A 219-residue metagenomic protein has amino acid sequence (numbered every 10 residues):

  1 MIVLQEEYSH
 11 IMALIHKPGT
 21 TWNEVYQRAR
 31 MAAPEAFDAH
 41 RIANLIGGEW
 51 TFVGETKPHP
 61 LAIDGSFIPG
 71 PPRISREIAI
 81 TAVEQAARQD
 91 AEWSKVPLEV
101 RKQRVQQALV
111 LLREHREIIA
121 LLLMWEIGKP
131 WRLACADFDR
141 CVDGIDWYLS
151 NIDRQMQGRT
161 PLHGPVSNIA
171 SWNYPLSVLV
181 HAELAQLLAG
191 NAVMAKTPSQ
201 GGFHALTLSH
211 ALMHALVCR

Functional and structural regions predicted by a protein language model:
M1-L121, W125, R154: Short, structured beta/alpha segment
A39-H40, F52-E55, I145, R159-V166: A short, charged/proline- and glycine-enriched loop that marks the coil->beta-strand transition at the N-terminal
R101, L123, I145, V166 (+1 more regions): Conserved hydrophobic/aromatic pocket- or pore-lining residues that grip, position, or stack substrates in active sites
V105, A134, F138-C141, A205: Hydrophobic packing residues in well-ordered alpha-helices of helical domains and bundles
L112, C141, I145: Alpha-helical transition-metal enzyme core signature, strongest for iron centers
D146-N151: Extended, non-globular alpha-helical segments
I152-R219: Rossmann-like NAD(P) dinucleotide-binding subdomain of oxidoreductase/dehydrogenase enzymes
